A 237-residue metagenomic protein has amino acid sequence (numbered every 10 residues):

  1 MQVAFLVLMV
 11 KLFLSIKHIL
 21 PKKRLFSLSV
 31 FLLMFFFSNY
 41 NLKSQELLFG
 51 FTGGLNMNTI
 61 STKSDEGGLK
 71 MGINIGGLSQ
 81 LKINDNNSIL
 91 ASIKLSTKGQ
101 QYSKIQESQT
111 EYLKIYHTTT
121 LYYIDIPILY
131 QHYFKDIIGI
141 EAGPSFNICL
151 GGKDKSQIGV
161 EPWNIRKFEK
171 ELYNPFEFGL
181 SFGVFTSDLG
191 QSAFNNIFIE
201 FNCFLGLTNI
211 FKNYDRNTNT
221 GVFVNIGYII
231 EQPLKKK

Functional and structural regions predicted by a protein language model:
M1-T52, I226-Q232: Bacterial Sec-dependent N-terminal signal peptides
K43-K82, N87-L90: Short glycine/proline- and aromatic-enriched beta-strand/turn motifs that initiate or cap beta-hairpins
Q45-L47, L69-I73, T120-I124, N174-L180 (+1 more regions): Residues that define the transmembrane beta-barrel architecture of outer-membrane proteins
F51-L55, I73-L81, I93-L95, I126-H132 (+4 more regions): Residues on the lipid-exposed face of transmembrane beta-strands in outer-membrane beta-barrel proteins
S61-E66, T97-Y122, L150-F176, I210-D215: Flexible, solvent-exposed loop segments that connect beta-strands
G67-L69, N87-L90, K94-Q100, I115-Y123 (+4 more regions): Acidic/histidine-enriched, beta-strand-rich ligand/metal-binding domains
N84-N86, K135, L189-F194, E231-K235: Outer-membrane beta-barrel channels and translocator barrels
N213-K237: Long hydrophobic alpha-helical segments typical of transmembrane helices together with their membrane-interfacial
